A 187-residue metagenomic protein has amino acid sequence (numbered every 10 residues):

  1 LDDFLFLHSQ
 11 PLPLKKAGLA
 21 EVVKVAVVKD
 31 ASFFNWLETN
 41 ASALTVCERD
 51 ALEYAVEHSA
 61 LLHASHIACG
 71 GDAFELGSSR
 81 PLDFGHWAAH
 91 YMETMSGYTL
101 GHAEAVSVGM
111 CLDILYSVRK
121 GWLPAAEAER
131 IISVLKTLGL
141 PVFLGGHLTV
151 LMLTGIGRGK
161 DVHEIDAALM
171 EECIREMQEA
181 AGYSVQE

Functional and structural regions predicted by a protein language model:
L1-A43: A glycine/threonine-rich phosphate-anchoring loop and its flanking beta-alpha core in nucleotide/phosphate-binding
L7-S9, A89-H90, R158-K160: Short, acidic Gly/Pro/Ser/Thr-rich loop/turn segments
P11, V25, K29, C47-A51 (+3 more regions): Catalytic cores of large soluble enzymes that bind and process phosphate-bearing ligands
L14, A20-V23, W122-E187: C-terminal charged capping/lid subdomain of soluble metabolic enzymes
V28, S32, S65-D72, Y183-E187: Intrinsically disordered or highly flexible coil/loop and linker segments, enriched in small and charged/polar residues
N35-V142: Active-site segments that bind and position negatively charged phosphate/pyrophosphate groups
